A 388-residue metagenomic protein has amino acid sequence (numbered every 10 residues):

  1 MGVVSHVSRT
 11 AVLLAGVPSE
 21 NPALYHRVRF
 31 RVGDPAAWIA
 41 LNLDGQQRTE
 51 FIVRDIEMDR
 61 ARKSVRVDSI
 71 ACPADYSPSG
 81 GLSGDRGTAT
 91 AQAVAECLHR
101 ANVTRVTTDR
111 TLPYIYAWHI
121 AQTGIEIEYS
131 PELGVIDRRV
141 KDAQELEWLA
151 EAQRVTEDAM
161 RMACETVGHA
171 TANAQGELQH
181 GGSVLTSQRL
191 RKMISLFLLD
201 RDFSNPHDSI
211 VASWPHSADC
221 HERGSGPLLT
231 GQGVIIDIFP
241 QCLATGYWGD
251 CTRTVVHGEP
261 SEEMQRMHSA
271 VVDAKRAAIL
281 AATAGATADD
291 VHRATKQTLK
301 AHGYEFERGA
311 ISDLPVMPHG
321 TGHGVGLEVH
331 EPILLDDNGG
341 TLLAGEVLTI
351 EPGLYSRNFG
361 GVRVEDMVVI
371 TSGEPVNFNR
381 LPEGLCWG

Functional and structural regions predicted by a protein language model:
M1-G388: Active-site neighborhoods and metal-handling regions in enzymes and metal-associated proteins
